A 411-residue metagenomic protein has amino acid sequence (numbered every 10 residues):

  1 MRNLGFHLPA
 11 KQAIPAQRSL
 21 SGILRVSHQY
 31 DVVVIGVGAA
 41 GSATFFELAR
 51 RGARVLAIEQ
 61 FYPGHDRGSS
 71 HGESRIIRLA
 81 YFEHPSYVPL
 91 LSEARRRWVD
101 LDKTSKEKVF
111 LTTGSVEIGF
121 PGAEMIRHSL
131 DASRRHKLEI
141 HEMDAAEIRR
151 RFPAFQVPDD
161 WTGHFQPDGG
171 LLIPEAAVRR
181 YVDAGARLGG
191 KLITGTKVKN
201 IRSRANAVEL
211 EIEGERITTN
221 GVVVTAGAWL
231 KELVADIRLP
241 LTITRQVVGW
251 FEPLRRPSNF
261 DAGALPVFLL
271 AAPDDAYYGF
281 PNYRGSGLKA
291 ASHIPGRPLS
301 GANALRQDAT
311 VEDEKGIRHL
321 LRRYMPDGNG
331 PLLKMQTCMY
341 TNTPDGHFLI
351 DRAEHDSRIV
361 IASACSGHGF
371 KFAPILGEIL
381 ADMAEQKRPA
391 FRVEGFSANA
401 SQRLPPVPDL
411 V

Functional and structural regions predicted by a protein language model:
S27-G38: Beta1/beta-strand and adjacent pyrophosphate-binding region of the FAD-binding site in flavoprotein oxidoreductases
G41-S42: N-terminal Rossmann-fold NAD(P) dinucleotide-binding loop
F46-R50, E107-L111, G221, A228-S357: Active-site substrate-recognition segment that forms the wall of the catalytic cavity or substrate channel
R50-S69: Glycine-rich FAD pyrophosphate-binding loop
S74-R151, D160-W161, A276: Dinucleotide-binding Rossmann-like beta1-alpha1 core, especially the glycine-rich loop that anchors the ADP
P89, E117-E124, F165-D183, D308-D313: Short beta-strand to alpha-helix junction loop
P167-N220: Helical element adjacent to the flavin cofactor pocket in flavoenzyme catalytic cores
H319-V411: C-terminal catalytic lobe of FAD-dependent flavoproteins
